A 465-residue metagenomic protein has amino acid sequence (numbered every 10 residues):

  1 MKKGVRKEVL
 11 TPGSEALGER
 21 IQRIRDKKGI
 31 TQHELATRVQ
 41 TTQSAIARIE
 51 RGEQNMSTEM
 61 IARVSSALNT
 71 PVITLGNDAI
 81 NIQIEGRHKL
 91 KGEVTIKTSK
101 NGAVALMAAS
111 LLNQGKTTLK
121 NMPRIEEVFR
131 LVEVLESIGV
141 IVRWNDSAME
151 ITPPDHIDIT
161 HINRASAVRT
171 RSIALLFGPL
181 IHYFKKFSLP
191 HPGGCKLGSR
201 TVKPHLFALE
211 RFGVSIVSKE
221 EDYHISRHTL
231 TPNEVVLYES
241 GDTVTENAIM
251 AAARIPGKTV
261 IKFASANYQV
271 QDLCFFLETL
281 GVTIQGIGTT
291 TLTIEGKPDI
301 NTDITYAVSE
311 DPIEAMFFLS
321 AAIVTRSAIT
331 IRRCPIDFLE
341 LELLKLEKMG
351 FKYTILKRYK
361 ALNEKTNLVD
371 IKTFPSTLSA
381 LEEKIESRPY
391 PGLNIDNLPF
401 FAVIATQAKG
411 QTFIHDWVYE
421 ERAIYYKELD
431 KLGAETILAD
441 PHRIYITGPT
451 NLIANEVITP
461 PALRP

Functional and structural regions predicted by a protein language model:
M1-E8, L112-T118: Intrinsically disordered, low-complexity tails and linkers flanking structured cores
K2-K27: A short, Lys/Arg-rich alpha-helix, primarily the initiator
L10-S14, E53, E310: Residue-level marker of regulatory loop/turn positions in helix-turn-helix DNA-binding domains and in histidine
E19-R38, R63: Short basic helix-loop element that most often maps to the first helix and adjoining turn of HTH DNA-binding modules
R23, Q43-S44, R48, N55-P465: Short, structured segments at the rim of ligand-binding sites
T31, T42, E53: Helix-turn-helix DNA-binding motif, specifically the short coil turn and the N-cap/start of the second
